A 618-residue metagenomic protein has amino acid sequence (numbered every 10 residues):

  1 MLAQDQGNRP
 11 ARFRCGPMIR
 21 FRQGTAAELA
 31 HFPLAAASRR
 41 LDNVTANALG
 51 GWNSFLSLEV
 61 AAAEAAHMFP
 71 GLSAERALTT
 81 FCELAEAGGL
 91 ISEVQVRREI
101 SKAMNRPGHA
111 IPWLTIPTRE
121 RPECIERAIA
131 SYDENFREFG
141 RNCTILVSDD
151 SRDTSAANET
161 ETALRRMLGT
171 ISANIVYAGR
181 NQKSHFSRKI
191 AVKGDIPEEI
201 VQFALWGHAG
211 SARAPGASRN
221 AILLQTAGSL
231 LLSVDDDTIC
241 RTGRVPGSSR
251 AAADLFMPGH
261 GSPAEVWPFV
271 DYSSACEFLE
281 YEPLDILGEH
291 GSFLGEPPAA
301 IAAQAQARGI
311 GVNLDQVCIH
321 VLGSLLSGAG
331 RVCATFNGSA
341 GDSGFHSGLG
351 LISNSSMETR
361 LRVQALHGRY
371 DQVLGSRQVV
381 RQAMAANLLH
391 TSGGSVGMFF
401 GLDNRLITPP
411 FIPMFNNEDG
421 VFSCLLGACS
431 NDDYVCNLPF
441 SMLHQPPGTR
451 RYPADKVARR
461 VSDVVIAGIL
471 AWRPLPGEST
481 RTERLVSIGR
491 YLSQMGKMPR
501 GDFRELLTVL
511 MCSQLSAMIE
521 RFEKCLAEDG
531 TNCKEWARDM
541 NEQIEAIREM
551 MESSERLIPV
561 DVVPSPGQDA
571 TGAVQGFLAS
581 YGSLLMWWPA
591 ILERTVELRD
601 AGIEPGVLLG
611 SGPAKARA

Functional and structural regions predicted by a protein language model:
M1-G51, W588-P589, V596-L609: Acidic, low-complexity/disordered tracts enriched in E/D and polar residues
C15, R20-R22, G89-S101, R450-A618: Long, compositionally biased intrinsically disordered regions
L34-G108: Long, charge-rich, low-complexity alpha-helical segments
R121-F136, S155-A163: Short, well-formed alpha-helical segments that are part of the catalytic scaffolds of diverse glycosyltransferases
A157-G228, V245: Active-site-proximal specificity loops/subdomain of glycosyltransferases
L231: Short aromatic/hydrophobic "clamp" motif used to bind/position activated sugar donors
D254-G394, M398: Extended catalytic-interface subdomain
L426-M442: Catalytic donor-sugar/metal-binding loop of nucleotide-sugar-dependent glycosyltransferases
